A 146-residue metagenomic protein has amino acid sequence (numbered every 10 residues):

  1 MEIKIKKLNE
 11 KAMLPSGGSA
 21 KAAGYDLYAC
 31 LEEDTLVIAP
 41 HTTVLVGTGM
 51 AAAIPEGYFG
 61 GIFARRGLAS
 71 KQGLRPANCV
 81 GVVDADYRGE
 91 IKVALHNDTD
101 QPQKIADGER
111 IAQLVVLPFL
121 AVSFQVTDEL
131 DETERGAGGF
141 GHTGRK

Functional and structural regions predicted by a protein language model:
M1-K146: DUTPase catalytic domain/fold
